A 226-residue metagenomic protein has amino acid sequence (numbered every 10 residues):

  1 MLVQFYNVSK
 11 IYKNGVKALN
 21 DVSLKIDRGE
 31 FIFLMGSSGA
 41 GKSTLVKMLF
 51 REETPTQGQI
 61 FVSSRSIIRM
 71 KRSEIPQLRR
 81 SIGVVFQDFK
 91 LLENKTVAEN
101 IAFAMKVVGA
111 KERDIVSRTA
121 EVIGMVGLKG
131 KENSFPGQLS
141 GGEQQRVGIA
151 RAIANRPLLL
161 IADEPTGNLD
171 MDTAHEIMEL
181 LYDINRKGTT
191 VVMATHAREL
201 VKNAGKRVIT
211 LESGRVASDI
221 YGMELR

Functional and structural regions predicted by a protein language model:
K13, I67-G83, I184-R186: ABC ATPase NBD coupling module
F50: Helix-to-loop junction immediately C-terminal to a conserved catalytic motif
G58-S66: Conserved ABC transporter NBD signature motif
K95-A102: Short coil-to-helix segment of the ABC ATPase nucleotide-binding domain corresponding to the Q-loop/switch region
S134-L139, E143-Q145: Conserved ABC ATPase signature
A154-L158: A short, proline-enriched helix->beta-strand linker immediately N-terminal to the Walker B motif in ABC-type P-loop
L160-D163: Catalytic Walker B motif of ABC-type/P-loop ATPase nucleotide-binding domains
